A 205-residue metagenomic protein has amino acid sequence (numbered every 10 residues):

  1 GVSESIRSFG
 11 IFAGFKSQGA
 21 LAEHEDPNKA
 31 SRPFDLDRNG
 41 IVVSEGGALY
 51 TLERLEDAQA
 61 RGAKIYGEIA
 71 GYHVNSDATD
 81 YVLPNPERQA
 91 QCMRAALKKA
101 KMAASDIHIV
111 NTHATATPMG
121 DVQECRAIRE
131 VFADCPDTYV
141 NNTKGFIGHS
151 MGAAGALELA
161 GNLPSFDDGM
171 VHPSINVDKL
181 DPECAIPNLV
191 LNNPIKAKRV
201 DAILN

Functional and structural regions predicted by a protein language model:
G1-D57, A154-N205: Conserved beta-strand-centric core segments of catalytic alpha/beta enzyme folds
G1-S3, K64-Y72, S105-T112, T138-G145 (+2 more regions): Beta-strand segments within the central parallel beta-sheet cores of soluble alpha/beta enzyme folds
E4-F12, A104-G120, I128, L204: Conserved beta-ketoacyl condensing-enzyme motif
A22-P27, S31, Q91-C92, A127-Y139: Gly/Ser/Thr-rich active-site loops/lids in small-molecule metabolic enzymes that frequently grip phosphoryl groups
D26-M102, H108-I109, D201: Condensing-enzyme catalytic core mediating Claisen C-C bond formation in acyl metabolism
L36, D77, N142-G148: Short beta-alpha connecting loops at secondary-structure transitions that line or flank enzyme active sites
A78-Q89, T115-F132, S150-L157, L191: Short glycine/threonine-rich loop-to-helix capping motif typified by GTGT followed within a few residues by an Asp-Pro
C92-A100, V131, N162-F166: Stable alpha-helical structural segments in soluble proteins, enriched in small hydrophobic residues
